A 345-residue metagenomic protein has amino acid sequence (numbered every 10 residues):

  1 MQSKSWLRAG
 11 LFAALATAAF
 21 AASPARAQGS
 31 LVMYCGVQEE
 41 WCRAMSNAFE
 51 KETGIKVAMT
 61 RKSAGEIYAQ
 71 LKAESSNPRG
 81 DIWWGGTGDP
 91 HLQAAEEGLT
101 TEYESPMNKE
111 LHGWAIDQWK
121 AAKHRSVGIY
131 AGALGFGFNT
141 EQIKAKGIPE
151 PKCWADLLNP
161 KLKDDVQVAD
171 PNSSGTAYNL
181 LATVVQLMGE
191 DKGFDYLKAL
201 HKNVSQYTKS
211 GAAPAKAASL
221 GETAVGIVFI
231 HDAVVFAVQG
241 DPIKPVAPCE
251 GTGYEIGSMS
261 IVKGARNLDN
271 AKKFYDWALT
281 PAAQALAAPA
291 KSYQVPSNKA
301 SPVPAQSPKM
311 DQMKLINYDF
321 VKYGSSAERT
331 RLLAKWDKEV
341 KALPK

Functional and structural regions predicted by a protein language model:
F20-A27: Sec/Tat signal peptide C-region and signal peptidase I cleavage site
Q28-Q93: Early extracytoplasmic/lumenal segment of secretory-pathway proteins
G36, E40-R43, R79-E222: Extracytoplasmic ligand-binding site segments that recognize negatively charged/polar headgroups
D89-Q93, S219, A224-P242: A ligand-binding cleft/hinge motif common to bilobed small-molecule-binding domains
T101-E110, S126, A155, D241-G253 (+1 more regions): Short beta-strand->loop
G137-Q142, A182, I256-N267, L286-P289: A bilobed periplasmic-binding-protein/Venus flytrap-type ligand-binding module shared by bacterial periplasmic
Y196-H201, Y207-T208, Q239-K263, K299: Periplasmic-binding protein-like
V262-F320: Mature extracytoplasmic/periplasmic domains
